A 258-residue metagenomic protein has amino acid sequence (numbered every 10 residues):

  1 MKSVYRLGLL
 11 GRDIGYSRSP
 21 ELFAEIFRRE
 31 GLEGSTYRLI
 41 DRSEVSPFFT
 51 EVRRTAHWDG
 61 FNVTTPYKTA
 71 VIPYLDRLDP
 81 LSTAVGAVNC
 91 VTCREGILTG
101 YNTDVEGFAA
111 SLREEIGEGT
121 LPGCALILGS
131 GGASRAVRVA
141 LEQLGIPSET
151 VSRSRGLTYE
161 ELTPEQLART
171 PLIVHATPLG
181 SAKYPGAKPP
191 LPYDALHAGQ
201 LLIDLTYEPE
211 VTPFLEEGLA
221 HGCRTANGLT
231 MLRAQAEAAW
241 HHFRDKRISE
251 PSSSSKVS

Functional and structural regions predicted by a protein language model:
K2-G117, H221: Phosphate/diphosphate ligand-binding glycine-rich loop within oxidoreductases
R12, G129-G131: Glycine-rich Rossmann-fold phosphate-binding loop(s) that bind the pyrophosphate of adenine dinucleotide cofactors
R94, E118-C124, L196-A198: Short helix-loop-beta connector
S134-R135: N-terminal Rossmann-fold NAD(P) dinucleotide-binding loop
Q143-E160: NAD(P)-binding Rossmann-fold cofactor-contacting core
L157-A226: Rossmann-like adenosine-cofactor binding region
L201, L205-S258: Adenosine-phosphate binding glycine-rich loop
